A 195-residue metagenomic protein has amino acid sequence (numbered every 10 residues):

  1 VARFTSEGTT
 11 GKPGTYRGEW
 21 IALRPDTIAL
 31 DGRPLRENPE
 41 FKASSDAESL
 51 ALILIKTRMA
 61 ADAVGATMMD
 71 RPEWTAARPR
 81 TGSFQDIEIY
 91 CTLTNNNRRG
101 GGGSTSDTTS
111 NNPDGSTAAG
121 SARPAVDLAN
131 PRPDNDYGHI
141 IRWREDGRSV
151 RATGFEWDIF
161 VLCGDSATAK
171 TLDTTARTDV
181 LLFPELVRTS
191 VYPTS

Functional and structural regions predicted by a protein language model:
V1-S195: Conserved small-residue
